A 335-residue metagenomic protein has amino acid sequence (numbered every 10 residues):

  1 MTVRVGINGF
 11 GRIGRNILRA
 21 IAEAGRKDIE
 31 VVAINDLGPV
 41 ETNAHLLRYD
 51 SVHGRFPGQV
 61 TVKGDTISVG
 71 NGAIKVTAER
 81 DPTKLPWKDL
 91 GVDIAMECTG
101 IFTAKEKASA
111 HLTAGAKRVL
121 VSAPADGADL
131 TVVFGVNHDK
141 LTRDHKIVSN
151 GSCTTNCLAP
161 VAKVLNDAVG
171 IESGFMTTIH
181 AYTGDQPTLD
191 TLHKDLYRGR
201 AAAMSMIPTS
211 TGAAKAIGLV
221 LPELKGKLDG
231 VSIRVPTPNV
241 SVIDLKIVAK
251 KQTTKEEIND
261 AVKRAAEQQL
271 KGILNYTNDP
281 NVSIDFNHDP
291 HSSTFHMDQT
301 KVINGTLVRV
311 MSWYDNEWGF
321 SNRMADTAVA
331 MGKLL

Functional and structural regions predicted by a protein language model:
M1-G199, D326, L334-L335: N-terminal Rossmann-like NAD(P) cofactor-binding subdomain of oxidoreductases, focused on the glycine-rich
F10, G14, A104, G151-T154 (+9 more regions): Generic structural signal for well-ordered, non-membrane alpha-helical segments in soluble metabolic enzymes
L18, S109, A159-N166, T177 (+7 more regions): Predominant activation on well-ordered alpha-helical scaffold segments within soluble catalytic domains
L37-P39, A125-D126, S152-T154, T178-D185 (+6 more regions): Glycine-rich beta-alpha junction loops
K140-T142, R198, V235-S241, V302-G305: Short, flexible turn/loop "capping" segments at secondary-structure junctions
D144-H145, A201-A203, V240-D244, L307-R309: Short, solvent-exposed beta-strand edge segments and adjacent coil->beta transition regions
G170-S232, P238: Catalytic core of tubulin tyrosine ligase-like
G230, V242, K246-L335: C-terminal active-site/capping subdomain that shapes the small-molecule cofactor and substrate pocket of enzyme
